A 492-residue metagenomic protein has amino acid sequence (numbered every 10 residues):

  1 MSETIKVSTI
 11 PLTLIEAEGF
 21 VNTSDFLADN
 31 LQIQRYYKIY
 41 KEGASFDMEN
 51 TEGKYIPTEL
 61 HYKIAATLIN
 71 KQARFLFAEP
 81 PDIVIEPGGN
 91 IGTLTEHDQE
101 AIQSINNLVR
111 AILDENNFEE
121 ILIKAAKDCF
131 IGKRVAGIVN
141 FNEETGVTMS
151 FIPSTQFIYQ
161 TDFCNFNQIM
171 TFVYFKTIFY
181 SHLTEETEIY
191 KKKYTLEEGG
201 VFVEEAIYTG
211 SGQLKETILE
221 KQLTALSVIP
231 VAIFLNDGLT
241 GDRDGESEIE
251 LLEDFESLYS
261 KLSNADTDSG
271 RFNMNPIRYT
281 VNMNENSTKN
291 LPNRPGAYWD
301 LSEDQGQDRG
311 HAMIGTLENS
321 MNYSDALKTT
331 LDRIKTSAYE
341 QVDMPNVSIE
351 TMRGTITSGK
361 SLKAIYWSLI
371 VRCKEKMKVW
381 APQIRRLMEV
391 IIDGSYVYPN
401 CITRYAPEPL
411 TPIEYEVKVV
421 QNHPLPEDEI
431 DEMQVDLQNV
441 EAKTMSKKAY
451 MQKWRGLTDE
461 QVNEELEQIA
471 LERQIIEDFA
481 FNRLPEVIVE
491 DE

Functional and structural regions predicted by a protein language model:
M1-I152: Extended, helix-rich architectural segments
D47, E115-I123, C129-A136, D242 (+10 more regions): Short secondary-structure junctions and interdomain/linker hinges
A101-I105, D114-L122, L251, A326-T330 (+2 more regions): Short amphipathic alpha-helical segments
N106-L108, A312-T316, Y366: A short, surface-exposed helix-loop junction/capping segment
I121-A125, Y323, S368-R372: Short secondary-structure capping micro-motifs at structural edges
I123-I131, V135-D242: Extended, regular secondary-structure scaffolds
E216-S361: Extended, charged amphipathic alpha-helical segments
N293-R294, Y298-R309, A326, R333-E492: C-terminal helix-loop subdomains that flank or include functional centers
